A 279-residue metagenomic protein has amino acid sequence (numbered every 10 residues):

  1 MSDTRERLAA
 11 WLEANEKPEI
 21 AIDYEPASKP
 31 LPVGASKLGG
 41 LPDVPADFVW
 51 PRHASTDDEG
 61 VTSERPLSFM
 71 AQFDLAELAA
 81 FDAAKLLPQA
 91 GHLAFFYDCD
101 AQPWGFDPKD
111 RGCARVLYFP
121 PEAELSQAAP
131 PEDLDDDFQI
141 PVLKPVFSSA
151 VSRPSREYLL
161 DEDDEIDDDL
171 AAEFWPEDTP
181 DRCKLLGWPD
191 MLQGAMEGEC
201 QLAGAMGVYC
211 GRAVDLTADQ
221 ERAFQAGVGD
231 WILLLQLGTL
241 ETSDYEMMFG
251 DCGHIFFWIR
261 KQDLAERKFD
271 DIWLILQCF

Functional and structural regions predicted by a protein language model:
M1-H92, W175-D244, D263, F269-F279: An N-terminus-focused feature that recognizes amino-terminal "leader" regions
A79-Y158, D263: Hydrophobic, ordered structural segments
Q139-G198: Hydrophobic, aromatic-enriched interface-forming segments
M247, D251-C252: Surface-exposed, interaction-prone regions used to assemble/regulate multi-protein complexes
F257: Conserved glycine-centered beta->alpha loop in an early N-terminal alpha/beta scaffold
R260: Residue-level signal for threonine
